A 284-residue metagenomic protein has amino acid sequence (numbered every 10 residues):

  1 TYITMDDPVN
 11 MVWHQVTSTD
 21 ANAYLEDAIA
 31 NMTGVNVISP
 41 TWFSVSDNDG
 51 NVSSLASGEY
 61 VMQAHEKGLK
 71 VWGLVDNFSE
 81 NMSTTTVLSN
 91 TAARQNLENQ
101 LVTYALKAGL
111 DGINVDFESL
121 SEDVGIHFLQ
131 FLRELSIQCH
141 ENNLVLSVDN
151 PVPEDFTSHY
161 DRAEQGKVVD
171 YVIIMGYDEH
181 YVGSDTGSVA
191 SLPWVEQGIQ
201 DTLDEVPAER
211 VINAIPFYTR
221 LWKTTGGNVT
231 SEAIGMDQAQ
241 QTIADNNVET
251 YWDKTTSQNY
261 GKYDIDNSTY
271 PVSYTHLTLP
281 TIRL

Functional and structural regions predicted by a protein language model:
Y2-Q100: Glycan-recognition patch characteristic of GH18 chitinases/ENGases and related GlcNAc/peptidoglycan-binding proteins
N10-V12, I38-P40, V71-G73, I113 (+3 more regions): Hydrophobic faces of well-ordered beta-strands that scaffold small-molecule active sites in alpha/beta enzyme cores
H14-V16, W42, G73-N77, F117-S119 (+3 more regions): A cross-domain feature marking catalytic cores of carbohydrate-active enzymes and several ubiquitous metabolic/repair
S39-W42, A105-L120: Short acidic catalytic loops
N48, V52-L55, N99, E122-A244: Substrate-binding surface in catalytic domains of secreted glycosidases
T85-T91, E118-E122, D185-G187: The substrate-binding groove and active-site-proximal loops of carbohydrate-active enzymes, especially glycoside
A92-I113, H159-Q165: An active-site-proximal structural segment forming one wall of the substrate-binding cleft that immediately precedes
T275-T281: Conserved small/polar residues in nucleotide/adenosyl-binding loops
